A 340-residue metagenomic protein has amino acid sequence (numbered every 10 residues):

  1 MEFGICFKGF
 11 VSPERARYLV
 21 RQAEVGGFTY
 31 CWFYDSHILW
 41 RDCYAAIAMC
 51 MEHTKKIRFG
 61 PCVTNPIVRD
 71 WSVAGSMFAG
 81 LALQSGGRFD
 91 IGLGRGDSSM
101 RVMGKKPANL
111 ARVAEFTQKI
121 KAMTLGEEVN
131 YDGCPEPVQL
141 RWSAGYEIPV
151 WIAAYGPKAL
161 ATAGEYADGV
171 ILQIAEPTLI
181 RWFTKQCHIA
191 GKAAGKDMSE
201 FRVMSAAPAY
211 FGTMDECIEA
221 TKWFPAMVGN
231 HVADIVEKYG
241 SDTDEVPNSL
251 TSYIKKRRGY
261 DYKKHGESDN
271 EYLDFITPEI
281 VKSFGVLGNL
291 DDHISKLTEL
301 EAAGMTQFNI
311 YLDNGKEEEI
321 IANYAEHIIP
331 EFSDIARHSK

Functional and structural regions predicted by a protein language model:
M1-C62, I148: N-terminal beta1-alpha1-beta2 module of alpha/beta enzyme domains
E2-E14, T64-W71, A144-Y155, A209-F211 (+1 more regions): Active-site mouth loops of central-metabolism enzymes
F3-F7, C31-F33, R58-C62, F89-L93 (+4 more regions): Hydrophobic faces of well-ordered beta-strands that scaffold small-molecule active sites in alpha/beta enzyme cores
V11-A23, M77, A154-E165, N289-E299: Short, acidic/polar
A23, G27, C50, L81 (+6 more regions): Conserved, mostly hydrophobic/aromatic
Y30-H53, N65, D97-M100, I174-P177 (+1 more regions): Glycine-rich, proline-tolerant flexible connector loops at the mouths of alpha/beta enzymes
Y44-T64, V68, M123, K192 (+1 more regions): Alpha-helix-loop-beta-strand connector modules within alpha/beta enzyme cores
K106-L140, Q186-A302, D334-K340: An alpha-helical appendage that flanks or caps ligand/catalytic pockets
